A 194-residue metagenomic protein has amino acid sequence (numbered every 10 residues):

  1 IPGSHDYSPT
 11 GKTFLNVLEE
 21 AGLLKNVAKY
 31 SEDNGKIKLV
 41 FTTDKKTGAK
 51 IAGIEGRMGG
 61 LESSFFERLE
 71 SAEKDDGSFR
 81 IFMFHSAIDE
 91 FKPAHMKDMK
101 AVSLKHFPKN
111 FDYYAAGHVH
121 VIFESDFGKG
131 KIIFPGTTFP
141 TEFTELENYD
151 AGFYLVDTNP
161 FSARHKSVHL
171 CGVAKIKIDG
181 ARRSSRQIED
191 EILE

Functional and structural regions predicted by a protein language model:
I1-D150, Y154-D157: His/Asp/Glu-rich metal-coordinating catalytic cores of metallo-dependent phosphodiesterases/hydrolases acting on
F143-E194: C-terminal functional module detector
